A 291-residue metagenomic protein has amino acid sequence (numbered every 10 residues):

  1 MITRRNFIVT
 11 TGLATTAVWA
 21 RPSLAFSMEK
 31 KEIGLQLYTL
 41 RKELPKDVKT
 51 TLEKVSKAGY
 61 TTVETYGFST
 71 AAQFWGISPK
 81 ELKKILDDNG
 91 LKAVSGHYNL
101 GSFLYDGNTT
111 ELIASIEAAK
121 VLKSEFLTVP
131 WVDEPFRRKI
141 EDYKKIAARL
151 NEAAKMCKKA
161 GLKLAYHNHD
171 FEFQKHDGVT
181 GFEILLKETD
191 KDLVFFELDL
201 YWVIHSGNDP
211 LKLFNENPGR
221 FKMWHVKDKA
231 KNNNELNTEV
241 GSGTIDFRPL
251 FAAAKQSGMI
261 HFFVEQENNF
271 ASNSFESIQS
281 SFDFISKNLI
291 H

Functional and structural regions predicted by a protein language model:
M1-V18: N-terminal secretory signal peptides and thylakoid transit peptides that target proteins across membranes
T11-G12, A20, I85, F103-F195 (+1 more regions): Active-site acidic/histidine proton-transfer and metal-coordination neighborhood in alpha/beta enzyme cores
P22-E53: C-terminal segment of N-terminal export signals and the immediately downstream linker at the start of the mature
M28, L52-K57, F74-A93, E111-K123 (+4 more regions): Acidic (Asp/Glu)-rich catalytic clusters
K31-Q36, V63-T65, A93-Y98, L127-V129 (+4 more regions): Hydrophobic faces of well-ordered beta-strands that scaffold small-molecule active sites in alpha/beta enzyme cores
L35, V55, V63, L86 (+5 more regions): Conserved, mostly hydrophobic/aromatic
L40-K46, Y66-I77, L100-T109, E134-R138 (+5 more regions): Acidic-and-aromatic substrate-binding clefts and catalytic sites of carbohydrate-active enzymes
T62-V63, K158-T244: Acidic/histidine-rich catalytic cores of soluble enzymes
